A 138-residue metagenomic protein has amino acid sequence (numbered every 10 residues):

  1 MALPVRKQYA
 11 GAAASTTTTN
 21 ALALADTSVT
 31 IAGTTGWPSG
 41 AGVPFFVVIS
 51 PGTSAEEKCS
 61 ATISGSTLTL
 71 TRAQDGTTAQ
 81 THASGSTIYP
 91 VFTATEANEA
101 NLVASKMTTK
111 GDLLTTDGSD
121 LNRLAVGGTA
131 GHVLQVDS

Functional and structural regions predicted by a protein language model:
M1-S28: Short, intrinsically disordered N-terminal pre-domain segments
L3, G33-F45, S50-S66, T71-S138: Extracellular repetitive beta-rich solenoid segments
